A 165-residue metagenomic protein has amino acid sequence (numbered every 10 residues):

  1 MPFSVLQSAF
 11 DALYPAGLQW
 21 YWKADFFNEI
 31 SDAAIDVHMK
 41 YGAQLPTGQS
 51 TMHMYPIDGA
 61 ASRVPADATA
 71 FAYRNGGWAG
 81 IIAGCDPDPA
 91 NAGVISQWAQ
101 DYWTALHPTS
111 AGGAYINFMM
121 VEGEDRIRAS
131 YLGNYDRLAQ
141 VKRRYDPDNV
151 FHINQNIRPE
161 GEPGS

Functional and structural regions predicted by a protein language model:
M1-S165: Soluble FAD-dependent oxygen oxidases
